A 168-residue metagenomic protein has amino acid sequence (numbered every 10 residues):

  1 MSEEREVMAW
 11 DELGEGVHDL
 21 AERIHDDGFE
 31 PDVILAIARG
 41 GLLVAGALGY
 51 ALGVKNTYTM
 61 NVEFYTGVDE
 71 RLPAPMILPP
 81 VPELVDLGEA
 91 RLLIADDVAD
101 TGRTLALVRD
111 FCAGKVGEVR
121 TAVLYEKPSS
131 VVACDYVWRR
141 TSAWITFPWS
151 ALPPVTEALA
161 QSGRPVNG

Functional and structural regions predicted by a protein language model:
M1-G168: PRPP-associated nucleotide enzymes
